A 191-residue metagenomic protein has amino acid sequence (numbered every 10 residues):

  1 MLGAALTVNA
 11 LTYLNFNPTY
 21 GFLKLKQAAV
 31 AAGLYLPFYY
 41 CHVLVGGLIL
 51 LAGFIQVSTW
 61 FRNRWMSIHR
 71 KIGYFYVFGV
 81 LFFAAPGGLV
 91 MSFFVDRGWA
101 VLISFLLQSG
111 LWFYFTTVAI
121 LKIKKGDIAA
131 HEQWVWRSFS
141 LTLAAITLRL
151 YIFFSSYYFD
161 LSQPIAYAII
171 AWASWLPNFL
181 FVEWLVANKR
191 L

Functional and structural regions predicted by a protein language model:
M1-L191: Alpha-helical membrane insertion/targeting regions
